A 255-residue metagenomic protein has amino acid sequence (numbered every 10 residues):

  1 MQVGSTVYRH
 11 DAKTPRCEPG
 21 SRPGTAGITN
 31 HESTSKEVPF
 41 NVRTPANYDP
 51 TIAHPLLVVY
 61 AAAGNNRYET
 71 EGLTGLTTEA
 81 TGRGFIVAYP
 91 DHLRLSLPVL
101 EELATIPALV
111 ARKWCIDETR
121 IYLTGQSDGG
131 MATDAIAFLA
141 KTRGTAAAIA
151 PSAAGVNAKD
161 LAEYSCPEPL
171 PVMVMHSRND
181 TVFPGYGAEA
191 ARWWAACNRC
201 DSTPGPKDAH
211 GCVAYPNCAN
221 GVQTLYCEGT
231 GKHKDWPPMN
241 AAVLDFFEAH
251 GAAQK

Functional and structural regions predicted by a protein language model:
M1-H54, Q126-A150, V156, P204-N217 (+2 more regions): A domain-start/cap signature at the N-terminus of enzymes
T51-A63: Short beta-strand element of the alpha/beta-hydrolase
V59-A62, Y89, V174: Structural cue for short, hydrophobic secondary-structure segments
E69-A88: Short amphipathic alpha-helix adjacent to the substrate-entry channel of hydrolases
H92, I149-N157, S177-N179: Active-site nucleophile loop of the alpha/beta-hydrolase fold
L95-E118, A135: Alpha/beta-hydrolase active-site loop
C115-S127: Alpha/beta-hydrolase fold nucleophile elbow
M173-M175, V182-A188, C197-K255: C-terminal catalytic histidine-bearing segment of alpha/beta-hydrolase fold enzymes
